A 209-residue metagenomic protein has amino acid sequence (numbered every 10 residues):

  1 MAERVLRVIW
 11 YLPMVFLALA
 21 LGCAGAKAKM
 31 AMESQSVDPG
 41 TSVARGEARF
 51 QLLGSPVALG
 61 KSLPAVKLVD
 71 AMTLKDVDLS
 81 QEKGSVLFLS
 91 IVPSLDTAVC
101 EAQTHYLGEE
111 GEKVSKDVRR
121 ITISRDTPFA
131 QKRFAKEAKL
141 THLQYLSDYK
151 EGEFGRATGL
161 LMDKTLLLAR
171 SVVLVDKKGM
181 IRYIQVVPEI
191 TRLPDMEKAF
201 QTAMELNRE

Functional and structural regions predicted by a protein language model:
A2-V69: N-terminal targeting signals for export/organelle localization
S62, V86, L167-A169: Short, small/polar residue-rich loop motifs at catalytic or cofactor-binding pockets
V69-D70, V175: Hydrophobic alpha-helical segments, especially N-terminal targeting/anchoring helices
L74-K75, M180: Residue-level signal for well-ordered, solvent-exposed loop/turn and beta-edge residues enriched in charged/polar side
V77-L107: Short active-site neighborhood of thiol/selenol oxidoreductases, capturing the structured segment around
E101-L140, Y145, G152-F154: Structural microenvironment flanking redox-active thiols in thiol-disulfide oxidoreductases
L143, M162-V173: Structural micro-motif
L168-E209: Thiol-/selenol-based redox modules, centered on thioredoxin-like and closely related oxidoreductase domains
